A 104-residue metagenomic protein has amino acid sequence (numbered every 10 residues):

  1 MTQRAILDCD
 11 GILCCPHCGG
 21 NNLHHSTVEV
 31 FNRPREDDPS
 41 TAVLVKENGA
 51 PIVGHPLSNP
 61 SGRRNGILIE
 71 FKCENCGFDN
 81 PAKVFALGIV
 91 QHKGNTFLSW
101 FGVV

Functional and structural regions predicted by a protein language model:
T2, C9-C14, G19-G66, A86 (+1 more regions): Short recognition patches in nucleic-acid-associated and regulatory proteins
H17-G19, E74-G77: Cys/His-coordinated zinc-binding microdomains
H24, C76-D79: Amphipathic alpha-helical interaction surfaces
I67-N75: A short beta-strand signature
F78-L87: Cys/His-rich Zn2+-coordinating "finger/knuckle" modules used by eukaryotic regulatory proteins
V90-V104: A short, surface-exposed interaction/processing loop segment used at functional sites
